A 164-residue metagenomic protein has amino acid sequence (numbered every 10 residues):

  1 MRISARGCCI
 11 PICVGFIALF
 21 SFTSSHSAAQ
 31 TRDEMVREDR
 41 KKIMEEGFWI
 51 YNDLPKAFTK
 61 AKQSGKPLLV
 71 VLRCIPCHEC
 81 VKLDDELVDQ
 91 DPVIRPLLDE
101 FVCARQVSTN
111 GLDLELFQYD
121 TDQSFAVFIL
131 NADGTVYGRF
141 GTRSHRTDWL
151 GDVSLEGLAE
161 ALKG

Functional and structural regions predicted by a protein language model:
C9-S21: Bacterial N-terminal signal peptides
Q30-S64: N-terminal leader/targeting and pre-domain segments
F48-Y51, L72-I75, I94-L112: Thiol-based oxidoreductase modules, predominantly thioredoxin-like and allied folds used for disulfide exchange
S64-H78: Short active-site neighborhood of thiol/selenol oxidoreductases, capturing the structured segment around
S64-L68, D99-C103, S124-F125, A132-D133: Loop/turn elements at helix/coil->beta-strand transitions in domains of secreted/extracellular proteins
E79-L97: Typically the conserved alpha-helix immediately C-terminal to a functionally engaged Cys/Sec in thioredoxin-like
Q123-R143: A short, hydrophobic beta-strand/beta-hairpin element that forms part of a small beta-sheet core
R143-G164: Thiol-/selenol-based redox modules, centered on thioredoxin-like and closely related oxidoreductase domains
